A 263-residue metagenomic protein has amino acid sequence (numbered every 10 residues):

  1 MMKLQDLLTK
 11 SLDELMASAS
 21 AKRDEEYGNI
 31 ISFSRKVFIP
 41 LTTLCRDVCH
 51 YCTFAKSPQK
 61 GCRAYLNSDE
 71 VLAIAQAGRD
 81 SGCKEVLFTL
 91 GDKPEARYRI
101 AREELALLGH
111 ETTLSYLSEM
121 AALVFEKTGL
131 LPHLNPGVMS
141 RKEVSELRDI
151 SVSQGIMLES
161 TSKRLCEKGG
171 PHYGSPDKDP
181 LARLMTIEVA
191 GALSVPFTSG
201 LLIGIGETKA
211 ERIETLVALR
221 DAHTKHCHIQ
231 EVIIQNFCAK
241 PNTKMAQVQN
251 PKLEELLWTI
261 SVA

Functional and structural regions predicted by a protein language model:
M1-V48: Flexible, acidic/Gly-rich N-terminal and inter-domain linker regions that tether and position cofactor-handling modules
S20-A21, I39, A122, S145 (+1 more regions): Active-site phosphate/pyrophosphate- and oxyanion-stabilizing loops and adjacent acidic/basic residues in soluble
G28, D80-S81, H226-H228: Short helix-terminating capping/connector loops at secondary-structure junctions
I31, L130, V195, C227-Q230: A structural micro-motif
I31-E70, K93-P94: Canonical Radical SAM [4Fe-4S] cluster-binding loop centered on the CxxxCxxC motif and its immediate flanking residues
C45, T53, L90-D92, L158-S162 (+1 more regions): Short, small-residue-rich loop/turn micro-motifs
P58-G200, G204-A222: Conserved Radical SAM active-site core
I205, K209, R220-T224, Q230-A263: Radical SAM enzyme [4Fe-4S]-AdoMet core and its adjacent flexible, acidic and glycine-rich loops/tails across
